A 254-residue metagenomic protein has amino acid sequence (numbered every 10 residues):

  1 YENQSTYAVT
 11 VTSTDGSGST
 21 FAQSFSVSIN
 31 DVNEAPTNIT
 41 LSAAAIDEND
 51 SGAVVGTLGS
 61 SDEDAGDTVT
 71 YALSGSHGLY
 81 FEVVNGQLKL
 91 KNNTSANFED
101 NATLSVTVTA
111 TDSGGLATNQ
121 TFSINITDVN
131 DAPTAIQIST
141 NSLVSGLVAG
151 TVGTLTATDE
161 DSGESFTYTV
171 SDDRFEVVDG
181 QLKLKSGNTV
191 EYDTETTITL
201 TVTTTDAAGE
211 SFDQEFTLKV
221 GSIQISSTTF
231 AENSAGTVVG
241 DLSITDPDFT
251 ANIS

Functional and structural regions predicted by a protein language model:
Y1-T37, S42-A53, L58-T134, S139-G150 (+2 more regions): Acidic, turn/loop-rich segments in luminal/extracellular domains of secretory-pathway and cell-surface proteins
